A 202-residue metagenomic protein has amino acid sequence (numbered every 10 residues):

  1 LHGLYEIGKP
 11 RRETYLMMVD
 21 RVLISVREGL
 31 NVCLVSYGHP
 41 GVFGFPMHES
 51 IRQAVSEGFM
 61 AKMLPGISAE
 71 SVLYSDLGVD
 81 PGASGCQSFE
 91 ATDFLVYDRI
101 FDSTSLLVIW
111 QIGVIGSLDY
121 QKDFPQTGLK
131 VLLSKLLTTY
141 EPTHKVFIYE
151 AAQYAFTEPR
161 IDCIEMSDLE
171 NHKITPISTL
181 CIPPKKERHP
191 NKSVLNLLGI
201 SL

Functional and structural regions predicted by a protein language model:
L1-M60, S178-T179: Class I S-adenosyl-L-methionine
R27, I51-R52, M60-K62, S68-L202: Beta-strand/loop-alpha-helix module characteristic of Rossmann-like adenine-cofactor folds
Y37, P65-G66: Short His-Asn-centered micro-motif
